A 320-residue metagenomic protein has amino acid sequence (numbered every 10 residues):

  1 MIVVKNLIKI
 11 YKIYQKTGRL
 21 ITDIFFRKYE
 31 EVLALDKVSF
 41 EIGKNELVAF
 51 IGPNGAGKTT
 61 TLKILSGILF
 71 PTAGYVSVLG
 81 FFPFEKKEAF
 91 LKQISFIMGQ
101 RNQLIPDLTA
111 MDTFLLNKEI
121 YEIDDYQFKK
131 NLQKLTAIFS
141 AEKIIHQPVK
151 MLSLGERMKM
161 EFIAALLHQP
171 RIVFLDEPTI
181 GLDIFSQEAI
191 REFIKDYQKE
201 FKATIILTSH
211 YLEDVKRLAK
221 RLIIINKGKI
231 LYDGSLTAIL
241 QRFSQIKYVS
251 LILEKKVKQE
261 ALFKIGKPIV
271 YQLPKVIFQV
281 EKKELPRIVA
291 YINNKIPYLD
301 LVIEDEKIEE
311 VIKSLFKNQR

Functional and structural regions predicted by a protein language model:
L20-D23, L115, E119, Y126-I144: Conserved ABC ATPase "signature" region
G74-E85, A89-L91: Conserved ABC transporter NBD signature motif
D107, P148-G155: Conserved ABC ATPase signature
V173-E177: Catalytic Walker B motif of ABC-type/P-loop ATPase nucleotide-binding domains
R191-Q279: ABC transporter nucleotide-binding domain
Y248-L315, R320: Short, charged/small-residue-rich alpha-helical element at the C-terminal edge of ABC transporter nucleotide-binding
